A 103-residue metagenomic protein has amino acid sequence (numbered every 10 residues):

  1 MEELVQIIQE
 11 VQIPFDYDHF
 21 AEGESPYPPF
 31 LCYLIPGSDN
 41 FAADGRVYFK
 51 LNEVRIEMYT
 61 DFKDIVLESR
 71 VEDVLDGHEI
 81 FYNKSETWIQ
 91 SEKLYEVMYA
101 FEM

Functional and structural regions predicted by a protein language model:
M1-R55, Y59-M103: Long, contiguous binding/interaction regions
